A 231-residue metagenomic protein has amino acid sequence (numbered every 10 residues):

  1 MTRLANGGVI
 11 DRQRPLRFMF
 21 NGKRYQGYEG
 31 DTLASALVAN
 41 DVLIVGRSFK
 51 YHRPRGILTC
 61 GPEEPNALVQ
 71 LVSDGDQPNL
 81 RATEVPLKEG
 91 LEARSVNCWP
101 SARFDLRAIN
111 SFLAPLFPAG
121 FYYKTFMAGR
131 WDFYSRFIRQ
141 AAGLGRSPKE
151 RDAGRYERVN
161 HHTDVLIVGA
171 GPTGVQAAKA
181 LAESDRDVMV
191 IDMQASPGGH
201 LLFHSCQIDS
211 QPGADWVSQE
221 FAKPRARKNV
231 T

Functional and structural regions predicted by a protein language model:
M1-L144: Signature of N-terminal electron-transfer/Fe-S-associated modules in redox systems
I10, C60-P62, E157-H161, E183 (+1 more regions): Solvent-exposed alpha-helices and their adjacent loops that cap or buttress functional pockets in soluble metabolic
I10-R12, M189-A195: N-terminal glycine-rich anion-binding loops that anchor highly charged ligand groups
L144-D164: A short, basic/flexible loop-to-alpha-helix module at the beginning of a structural domain
R158-V190: N-terminal Rossmann-like FAD-binding beta1-loop-alpha1 element of flavoenzymes
T173, A195-S196: Conserved Rossmann-like nucleotide-cofactor binding loop
K179-A180, H200-F203: Short acidic, glycine/serine/threonine-rich loops at helix termini
L202-T231: N-terminal glycine-rich dinucleotide-binding loop that anchors FAD/FMN and/or NAD(P) in oxidoreductases
